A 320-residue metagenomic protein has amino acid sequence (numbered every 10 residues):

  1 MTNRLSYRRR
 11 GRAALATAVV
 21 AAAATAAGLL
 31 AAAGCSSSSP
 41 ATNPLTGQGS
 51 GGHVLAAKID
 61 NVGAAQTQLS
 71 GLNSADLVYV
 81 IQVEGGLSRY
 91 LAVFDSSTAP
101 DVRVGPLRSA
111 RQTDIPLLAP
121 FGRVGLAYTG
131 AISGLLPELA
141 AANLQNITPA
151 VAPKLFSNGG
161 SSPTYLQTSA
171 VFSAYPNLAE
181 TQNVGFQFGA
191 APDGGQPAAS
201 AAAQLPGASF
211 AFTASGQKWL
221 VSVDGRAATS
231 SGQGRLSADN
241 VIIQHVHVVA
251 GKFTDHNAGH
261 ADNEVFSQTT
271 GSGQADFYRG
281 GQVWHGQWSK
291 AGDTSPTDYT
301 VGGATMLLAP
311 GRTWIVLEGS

Functional and structural regions predicted by a protein language model:
T2-A23: N-terminal export and membrane-targeting signals
A27-Q48: C-terminal region of N-terminal signal peptides and the immediate post-cleavage residues of exported proteins
A41-L77, E84-S320: A surface/extracellular/periplasmic glyco- and lipid-processing/surface-interacting theme
